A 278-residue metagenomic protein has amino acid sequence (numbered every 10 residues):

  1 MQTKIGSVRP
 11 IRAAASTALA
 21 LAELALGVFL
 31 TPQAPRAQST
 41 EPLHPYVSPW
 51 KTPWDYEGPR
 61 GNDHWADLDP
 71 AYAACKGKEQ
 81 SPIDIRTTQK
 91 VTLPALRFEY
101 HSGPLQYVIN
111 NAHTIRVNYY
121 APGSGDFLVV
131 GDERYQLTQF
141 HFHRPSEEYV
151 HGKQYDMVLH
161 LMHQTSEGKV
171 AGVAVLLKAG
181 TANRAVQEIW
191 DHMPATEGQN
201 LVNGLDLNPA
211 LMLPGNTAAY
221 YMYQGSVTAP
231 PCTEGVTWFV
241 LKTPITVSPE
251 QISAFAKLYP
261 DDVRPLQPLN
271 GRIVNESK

Functional and structural regions predicted by a protein language model:
Q2-G6, G27, Q33-K278: Alpha-carbonic anhydrase
S16-F29: Bacterial N-terminal signal peptides
